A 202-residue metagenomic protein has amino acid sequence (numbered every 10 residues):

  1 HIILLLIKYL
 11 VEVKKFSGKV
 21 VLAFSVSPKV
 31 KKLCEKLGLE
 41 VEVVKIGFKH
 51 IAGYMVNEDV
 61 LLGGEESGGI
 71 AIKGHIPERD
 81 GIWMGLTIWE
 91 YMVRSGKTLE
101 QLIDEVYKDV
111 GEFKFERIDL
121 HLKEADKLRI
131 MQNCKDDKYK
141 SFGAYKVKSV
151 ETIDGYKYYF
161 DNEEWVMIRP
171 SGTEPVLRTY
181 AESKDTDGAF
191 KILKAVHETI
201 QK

Functional and structural regions predicted by a protein language model:
H1: Short glycine/threonine-rich loop/turn motifs
L5, E12-E182, T186-K202: Phosphate-binding and adjacent anionic-ligand microenvironments
